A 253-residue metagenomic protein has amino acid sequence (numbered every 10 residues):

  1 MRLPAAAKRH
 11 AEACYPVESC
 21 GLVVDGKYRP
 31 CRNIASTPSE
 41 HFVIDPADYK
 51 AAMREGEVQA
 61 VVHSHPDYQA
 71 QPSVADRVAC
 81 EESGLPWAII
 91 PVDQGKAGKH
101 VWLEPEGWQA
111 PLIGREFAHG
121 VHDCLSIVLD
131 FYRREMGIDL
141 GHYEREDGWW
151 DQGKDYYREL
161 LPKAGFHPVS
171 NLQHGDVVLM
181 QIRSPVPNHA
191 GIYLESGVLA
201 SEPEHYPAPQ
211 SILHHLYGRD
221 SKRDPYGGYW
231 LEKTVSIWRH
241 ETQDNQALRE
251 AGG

Functional and structural regions predicted by a protein language model:
M1-A5, K96-A97, S201-H205, Q243-G253: Short, low-complexity, intrinsically disordered N-terminal peptides in bacterial proteins
M1-A60, P66-P105: Conserved beta-strand-loop surface patch within small alpha/beta domains used for substrate/adaptor or ligand engagement
Y28-P30, I212, I237: Generic preference for hydrophobic
T37-I44, W108-I113, K222-G227: A short, polar/proline- and glycine-enriched secondary-structure boundary/capping micro-motif
D93-K163, H174, Q181-R183, N188-H189: N-terminal capping segments
R145-S221, Y226-G227: ...with weaker cross-activation on analogous glycine-rich loops/strands in unrelated enzymes
P225-G253: Intrinsically disordered, low-complexity, charged/polar segments
